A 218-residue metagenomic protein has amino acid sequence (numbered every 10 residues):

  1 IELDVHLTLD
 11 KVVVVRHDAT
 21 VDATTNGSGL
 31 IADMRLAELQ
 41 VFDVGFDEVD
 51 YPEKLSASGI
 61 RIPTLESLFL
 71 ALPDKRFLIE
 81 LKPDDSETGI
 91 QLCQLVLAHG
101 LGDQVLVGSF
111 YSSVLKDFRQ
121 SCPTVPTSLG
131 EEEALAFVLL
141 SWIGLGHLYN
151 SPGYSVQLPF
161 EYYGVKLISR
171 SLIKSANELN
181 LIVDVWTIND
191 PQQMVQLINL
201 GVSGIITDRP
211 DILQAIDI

Functional and structural regions predicted by a protein language model:
I1-L3, F77-I79, V105-G108, T127-L129 (+3 more regions): Hydrophobic faces of well-ordered beta-strands that scaffold small-molecule active sites in alpha/beta enzyme cores
E2-T20: GT-A fold catalytic core of metal-dependent nucleotide-sugar glycosyltransferases, centered on the diacidic
H6-L7, V114, Q193, I212: Alpha-helix capping/helix-boundary segments
L7, P83, E133, Y162 (+1 more regions): Flexible, active-site-proximal loop/turn residues at the rims of small-molecule/cofactor binding pockets and catalytic
H17-S121, H147-L179: Metal-dependent phosphodiesterase/phospholipase catalytic core, i.e., the His/Asp/Glu-rich active-site region
D22-A23, L115, A134-V138, I212-Q214: Short gly/pro/ser/thr-enriched loop/turn and capping motifs at secondary-structure boundaries
S109-S112, T124, L129-G146: Beta/alpha (TIM)-barrel catalytic core signal, keyed to glycine-rich beta->alpha loops juxtaposed to Asp/Glu that bind
V138-I218: C-terminal active-site rim and adjoining tail of enzyme catalytic domains
